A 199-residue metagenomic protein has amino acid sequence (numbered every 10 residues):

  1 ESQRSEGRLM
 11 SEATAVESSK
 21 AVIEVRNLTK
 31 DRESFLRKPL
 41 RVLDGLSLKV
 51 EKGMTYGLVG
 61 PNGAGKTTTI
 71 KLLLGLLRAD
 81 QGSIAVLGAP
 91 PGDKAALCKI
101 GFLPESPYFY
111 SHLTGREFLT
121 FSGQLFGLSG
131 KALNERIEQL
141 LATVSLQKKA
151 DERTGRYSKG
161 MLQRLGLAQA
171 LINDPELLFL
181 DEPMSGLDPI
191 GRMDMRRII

Functional and structural regions predicted by a protein language model:
E1-D31: ABC-family P-loop ATPase nucleotide-binding domain
K20-I23, K30-I199: ABC transporter nucleotide-binding domains
